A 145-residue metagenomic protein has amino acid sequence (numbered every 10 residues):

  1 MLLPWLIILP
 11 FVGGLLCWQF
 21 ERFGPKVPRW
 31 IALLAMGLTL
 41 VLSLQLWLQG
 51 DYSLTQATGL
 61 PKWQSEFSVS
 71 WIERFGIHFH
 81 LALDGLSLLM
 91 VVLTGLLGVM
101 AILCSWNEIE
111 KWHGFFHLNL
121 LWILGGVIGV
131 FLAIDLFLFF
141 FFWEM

Functional and structural regions predicted by a protein language model:
M1-L2, L16-L118: Transmembrane helix-loop-helix hairpins at membrane boundaries of multipass inner-membrane proteins
L2-G14: The first (N-terminal) embedded transmembrane alpha-helix
L3, I77-H78, I128, F137: A generic hydrophobic-helix recognition signal that picks specific residues within alpha-helical hydrophobic
I7, L81-A82, G95, L132 (+1 more regions): Short conserved micro-motifs on helix faces and helix-strand junctions that flank and scaffold key functional residues
P10, D84, D135-M145: Functional transmembrane alpha-helices
V12-G14, G98-V99, W122-V127: Hydrophobic, membrane-inserted alpha-helices
C17, G129-F131: MFS-fold secondary transporters
F20, A133-I134: Helix-breaking motifs and short loop linkers at transmembrane-helix boundaries and internal kinks in secondary membrane
